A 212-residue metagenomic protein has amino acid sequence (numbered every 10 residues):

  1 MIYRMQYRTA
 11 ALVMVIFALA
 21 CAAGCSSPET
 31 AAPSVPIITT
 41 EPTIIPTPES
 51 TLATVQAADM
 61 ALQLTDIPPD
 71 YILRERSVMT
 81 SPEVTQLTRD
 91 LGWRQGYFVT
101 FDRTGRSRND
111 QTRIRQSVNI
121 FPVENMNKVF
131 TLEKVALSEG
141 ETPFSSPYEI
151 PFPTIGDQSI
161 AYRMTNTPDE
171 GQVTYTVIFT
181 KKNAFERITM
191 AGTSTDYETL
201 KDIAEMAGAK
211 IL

Functional and structural regions predicted by a protein language model:
M1-T43, T47, I67: Secretory targeting signatures
P33-G105, T142-I155, T199, I203-A204 (+1 more regions): N-terminal "mature-domain start" segment
I72, P122-N125, V135-S138, E205-L212: Sec-exported extracytoplasmic/periplasmic mature domains
Q95-K134: A short acidic-to-branched-hydrophobic micro-motif
Q111-R115, E170-T176: Short, surface-exposed coil-to-beta transition loops
R115-S117, I178, F185-T189: Structural recognition of the beta-strand scaffold that forms the well-ordered cores of secreted hydrolase catalytic
S145-T174: Signature of long, low-cysteine stretches enriched in small and polar/charged residues
N183, R187-L212: Surface-exposed amphipathic alpha-helical segments
